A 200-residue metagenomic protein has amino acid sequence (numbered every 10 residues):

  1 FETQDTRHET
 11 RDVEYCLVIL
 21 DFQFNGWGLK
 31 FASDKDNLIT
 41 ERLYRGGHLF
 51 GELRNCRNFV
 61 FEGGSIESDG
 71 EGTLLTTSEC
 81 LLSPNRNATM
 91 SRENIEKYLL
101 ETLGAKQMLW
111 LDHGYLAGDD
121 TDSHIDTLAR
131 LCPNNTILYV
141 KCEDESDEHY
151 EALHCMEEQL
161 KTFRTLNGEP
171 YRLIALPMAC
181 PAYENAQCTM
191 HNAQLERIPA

Functional and structural regions predicted by a protein language model:
F1-D5, E9-A200: The feature marks the mature, well-folded catalytic cores of soluble enzymes
